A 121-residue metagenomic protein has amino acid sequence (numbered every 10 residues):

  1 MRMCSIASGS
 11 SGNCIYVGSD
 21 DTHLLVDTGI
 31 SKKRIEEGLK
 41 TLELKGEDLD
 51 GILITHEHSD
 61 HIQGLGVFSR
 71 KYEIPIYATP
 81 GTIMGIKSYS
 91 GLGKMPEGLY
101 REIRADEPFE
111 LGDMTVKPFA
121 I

Functional and structural regions predicted by a protein language model:
M1-L42: Conserved beta-strand hairpin/beta-sheet module of binuclear metal-dependent hydrolase folds, prominently
C4-C14, H56-Q63, L111-P118: Structured catalytic core of nucleotide-sugar glycosyltransferases
A7, Y16, E43, G66 (+2 more regions): Short secondary-structure boundary/capping segments
S11, S31, H58, T82 (+1 more regions): A generic "binding-loop/recognition-motif" signal
N13, T22, D48-D50, R70-Y72 (+2 more regions): A generic structural signal for short beta-strands and their flanking turns/coil linkers
V17, D27, H56, I76 (+1 more regions): Divalent metal-coordination and catalytic microenvironments
K33-T79: Active-site metal-binding motif and surrounding structural segment of the metallo-beta-lactamase
P80-I121: Metallo-beta-lactamase
